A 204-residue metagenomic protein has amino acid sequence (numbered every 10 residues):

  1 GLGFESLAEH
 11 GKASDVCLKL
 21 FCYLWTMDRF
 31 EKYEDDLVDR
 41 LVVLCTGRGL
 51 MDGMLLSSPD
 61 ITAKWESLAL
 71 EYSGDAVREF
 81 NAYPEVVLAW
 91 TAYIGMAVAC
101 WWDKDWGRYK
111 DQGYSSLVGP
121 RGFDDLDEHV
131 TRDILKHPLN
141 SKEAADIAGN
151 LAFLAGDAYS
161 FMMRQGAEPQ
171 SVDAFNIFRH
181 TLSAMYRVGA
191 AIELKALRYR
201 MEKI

Functional and structural regions predicted by a protein language model:
G1-H10: Short, positively charged low-complexity motifs
C17-I204: Intrinsic-disorder/low-complexity detector
